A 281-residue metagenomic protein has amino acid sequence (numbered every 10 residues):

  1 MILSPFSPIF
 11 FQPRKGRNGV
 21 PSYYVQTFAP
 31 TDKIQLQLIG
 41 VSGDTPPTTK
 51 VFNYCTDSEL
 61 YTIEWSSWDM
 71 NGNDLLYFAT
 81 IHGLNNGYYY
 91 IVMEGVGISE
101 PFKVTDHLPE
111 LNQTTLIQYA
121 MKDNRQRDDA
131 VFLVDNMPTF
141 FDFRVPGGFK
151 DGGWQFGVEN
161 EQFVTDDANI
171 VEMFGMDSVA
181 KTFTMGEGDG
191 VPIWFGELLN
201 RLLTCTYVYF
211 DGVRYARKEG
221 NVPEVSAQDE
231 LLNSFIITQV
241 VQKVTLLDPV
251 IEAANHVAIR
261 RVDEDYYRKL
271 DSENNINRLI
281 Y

Functional and structural regions predicted by a protein language model:
M1-R125: Preference for solvent-exposed, low-hydrophobicity sequence contexts
P101-Y281: Extracellular/virion structural assembly segments
